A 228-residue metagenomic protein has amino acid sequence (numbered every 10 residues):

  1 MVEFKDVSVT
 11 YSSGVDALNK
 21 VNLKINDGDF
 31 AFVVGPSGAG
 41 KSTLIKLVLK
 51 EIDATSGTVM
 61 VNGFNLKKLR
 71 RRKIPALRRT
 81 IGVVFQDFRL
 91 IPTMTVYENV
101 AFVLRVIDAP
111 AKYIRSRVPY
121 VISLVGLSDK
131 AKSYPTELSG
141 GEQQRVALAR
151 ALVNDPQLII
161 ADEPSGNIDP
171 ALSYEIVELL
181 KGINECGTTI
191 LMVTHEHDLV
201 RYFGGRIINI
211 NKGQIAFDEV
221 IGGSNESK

Functional and structural regions predicted by a protein language model:
L49: Helix-to-loop junction immediately C-terminal to a conserved catalytic motif
G57-N65: Conserved ABC transporter NBD signature motif
M94-A101: Short coil-to-helix segment of the ABC ATPase nucleotide-binding domain corresponding to the Q-loop/switch region
Y134-L138, E142: Conserved ABC ATPase signature
L148: Hydrophobic anchor residue at the start of the ABC signature
V153-Q157: A short, proline-enriched helix->beta-strand linker immediately N-terminal to the Walker B motif in ABC-type P-loop
I159-D162: Catalytic Walker B motif of ABC-type/P-loop ATPase nucleotide-binding domains
